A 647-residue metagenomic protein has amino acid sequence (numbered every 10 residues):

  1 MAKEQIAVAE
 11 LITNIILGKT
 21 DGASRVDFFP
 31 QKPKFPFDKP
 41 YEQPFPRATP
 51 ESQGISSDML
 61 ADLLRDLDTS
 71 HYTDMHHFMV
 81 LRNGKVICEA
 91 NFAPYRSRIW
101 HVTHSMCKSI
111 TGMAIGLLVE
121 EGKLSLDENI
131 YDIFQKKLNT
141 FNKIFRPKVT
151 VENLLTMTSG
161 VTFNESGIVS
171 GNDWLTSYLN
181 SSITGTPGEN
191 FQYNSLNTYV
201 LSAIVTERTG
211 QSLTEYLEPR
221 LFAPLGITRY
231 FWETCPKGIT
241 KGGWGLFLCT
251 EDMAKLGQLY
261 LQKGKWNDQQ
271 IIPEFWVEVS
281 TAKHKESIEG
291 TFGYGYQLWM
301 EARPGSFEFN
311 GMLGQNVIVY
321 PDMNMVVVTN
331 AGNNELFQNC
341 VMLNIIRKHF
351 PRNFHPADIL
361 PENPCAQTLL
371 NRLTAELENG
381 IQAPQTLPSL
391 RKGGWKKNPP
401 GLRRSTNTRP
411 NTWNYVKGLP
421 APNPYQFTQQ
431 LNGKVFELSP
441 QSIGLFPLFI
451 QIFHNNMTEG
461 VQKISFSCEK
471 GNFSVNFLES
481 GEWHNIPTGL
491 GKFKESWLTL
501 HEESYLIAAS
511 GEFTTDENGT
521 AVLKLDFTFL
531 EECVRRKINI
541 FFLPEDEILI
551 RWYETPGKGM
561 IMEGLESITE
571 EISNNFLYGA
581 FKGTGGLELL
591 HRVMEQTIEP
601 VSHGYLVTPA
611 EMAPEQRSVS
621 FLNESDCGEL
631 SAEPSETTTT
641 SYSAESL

Functional and structural regions predicted by a protein language model:
M1-R96, H101, V119-L124, A357 (+3 more regions): N-terminal leader/targeting segments and the immediately adjacent pre-domain N-terminus
S56, G122-L126, F163-E165, T206-E218 (+1 more regions): Structural helix-adjacent loops and short alpha-helical linkers that scaffold large soluble proteins
G84, V102-D127, L154, L201-V205 (+1 more regions): Active-site SXXK
E121-S159, N180, T209-W244: Active-site helix/loop module of the DD-peptidase/beta-lactamase fold, centered on the serine-lysine SxxK catalytic
N197-I204, G242-K265, Q315-G332: Active-site-proximal alpha-helical segments within enzyme catalytic domains
L217-E218, F222-T281: Active-site-proximal binding-pocket segments
V277-N330: Active-site Gly/Thr loop motif
V435-G557, M562-E570: Substrate-recognition/cap regions that form aromatic- and gly/pro-loop-enriched pockets for small-molecule ligands
